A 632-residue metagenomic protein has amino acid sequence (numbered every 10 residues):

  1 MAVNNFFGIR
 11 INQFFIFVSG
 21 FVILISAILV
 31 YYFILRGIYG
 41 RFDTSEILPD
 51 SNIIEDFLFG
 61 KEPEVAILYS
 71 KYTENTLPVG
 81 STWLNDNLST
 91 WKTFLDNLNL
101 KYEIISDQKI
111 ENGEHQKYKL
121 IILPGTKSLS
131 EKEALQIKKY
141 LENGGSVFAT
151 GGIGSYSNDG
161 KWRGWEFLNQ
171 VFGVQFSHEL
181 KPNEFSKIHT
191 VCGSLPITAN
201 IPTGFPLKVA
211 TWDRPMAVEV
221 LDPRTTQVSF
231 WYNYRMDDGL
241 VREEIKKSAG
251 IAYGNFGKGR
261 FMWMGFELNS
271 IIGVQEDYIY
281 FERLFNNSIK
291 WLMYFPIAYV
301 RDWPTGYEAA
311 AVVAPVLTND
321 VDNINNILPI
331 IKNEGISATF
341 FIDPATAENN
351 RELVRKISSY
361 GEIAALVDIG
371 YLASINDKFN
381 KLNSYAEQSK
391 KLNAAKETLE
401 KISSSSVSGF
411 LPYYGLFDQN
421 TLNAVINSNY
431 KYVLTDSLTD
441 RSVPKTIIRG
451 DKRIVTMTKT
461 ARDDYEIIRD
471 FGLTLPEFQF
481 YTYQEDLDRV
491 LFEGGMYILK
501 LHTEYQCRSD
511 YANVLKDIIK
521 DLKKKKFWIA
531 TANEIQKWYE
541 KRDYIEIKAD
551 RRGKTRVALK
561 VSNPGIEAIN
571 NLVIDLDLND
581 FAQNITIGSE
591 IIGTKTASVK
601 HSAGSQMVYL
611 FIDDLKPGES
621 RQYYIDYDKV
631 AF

Functional and structural regions predicted by a protein language model:
F15-K117, S270-I272, N287-Y294, L487: Aromatic-Pro/Gly-enriched surface loop or interdomain linker that acts as a lid/target-recognition segment
K127-P202: A glycine-rich, often tryptophan-bearing local segment used as a flexible ligand/cofactor-contacting loop or short
S155-Y156, E184, E308-A311, L328 (+3 more regions): Metal-dependent polysaccharide deacetylase catalytic core of the NodB/CE4 family, i.e., the active-site-bearing domain
K181-G257, I454: Catalytic beta-strand/loop cores that center a nucleophilic Ser/Cys/Thr and support acyl-enzyme chemistry
A210-V218, S562-Q583: Surface-exposed beta-strand/loop patches in extracellular or lumenal glycoproteins
E308-N319, F417, S428, K459-E534: Catalytic grooves of carbohydrate-active enzymes
N533-L576: Surface beta-strand/loop "capping" patches
K600-F632: C-terminal beta-strand-rich structural cap/linker in extracellular carbohydrate-active enzymes
